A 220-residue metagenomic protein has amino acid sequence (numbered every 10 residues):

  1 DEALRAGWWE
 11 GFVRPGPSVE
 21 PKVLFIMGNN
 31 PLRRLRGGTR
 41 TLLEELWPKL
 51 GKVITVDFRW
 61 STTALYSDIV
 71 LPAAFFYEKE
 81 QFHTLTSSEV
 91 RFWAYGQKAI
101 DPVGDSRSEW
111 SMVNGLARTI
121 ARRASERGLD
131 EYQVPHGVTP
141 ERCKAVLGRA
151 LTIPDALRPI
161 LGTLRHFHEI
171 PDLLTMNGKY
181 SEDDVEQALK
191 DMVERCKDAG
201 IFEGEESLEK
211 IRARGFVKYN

Functional and structural regions predicted by a protein language model:
D1-G162, H166-P171, T175-K179: Non-catalytic alpha/beta scaffold blocks inside enzyme catalytic domains
K144-N220: Long, low-complexity segments enriched in small/aliphatic residues
